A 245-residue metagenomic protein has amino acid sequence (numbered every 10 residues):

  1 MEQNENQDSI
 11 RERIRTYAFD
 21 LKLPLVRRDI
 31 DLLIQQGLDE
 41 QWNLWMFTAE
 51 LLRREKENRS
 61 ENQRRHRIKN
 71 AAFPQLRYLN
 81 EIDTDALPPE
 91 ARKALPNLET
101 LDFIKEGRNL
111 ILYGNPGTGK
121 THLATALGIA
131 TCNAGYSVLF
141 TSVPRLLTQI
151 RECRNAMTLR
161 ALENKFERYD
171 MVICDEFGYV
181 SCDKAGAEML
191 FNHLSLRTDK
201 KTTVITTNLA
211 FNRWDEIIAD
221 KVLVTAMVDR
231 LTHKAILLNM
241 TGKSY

Functional and structural regions predicted by a protein language model:
R15, F19-Q75: Interdomain "pre-motor" coupling segment immediately N-terminal to P-loop NTPase/helicase cores
I30, S137, T141, R145-E167 (+1 more regions): Replace "adjacent to P-loop NTPase cores in ATP/GTP-dependent enzymes" with "adjacent to NTP-binding cores
R77-L101: N-terminal pre-Walker A segment at the start of P-loop NTPase domains
K105-L110: Pre-Walker A (Motif I) flank of P-loop NTPase domains
L112-G114: Hydrophobic anchor at the beta1->P-loop junction of P-loop NTPases
G117: Walker A (P-loop) phosphate-binding loop of P-loop NTPases
K120: Conserved lysine of the Walker
L123, L127: Hydrophobic positions on the alpha1 helix immediately C-terminal to the Walker A/P-loop
